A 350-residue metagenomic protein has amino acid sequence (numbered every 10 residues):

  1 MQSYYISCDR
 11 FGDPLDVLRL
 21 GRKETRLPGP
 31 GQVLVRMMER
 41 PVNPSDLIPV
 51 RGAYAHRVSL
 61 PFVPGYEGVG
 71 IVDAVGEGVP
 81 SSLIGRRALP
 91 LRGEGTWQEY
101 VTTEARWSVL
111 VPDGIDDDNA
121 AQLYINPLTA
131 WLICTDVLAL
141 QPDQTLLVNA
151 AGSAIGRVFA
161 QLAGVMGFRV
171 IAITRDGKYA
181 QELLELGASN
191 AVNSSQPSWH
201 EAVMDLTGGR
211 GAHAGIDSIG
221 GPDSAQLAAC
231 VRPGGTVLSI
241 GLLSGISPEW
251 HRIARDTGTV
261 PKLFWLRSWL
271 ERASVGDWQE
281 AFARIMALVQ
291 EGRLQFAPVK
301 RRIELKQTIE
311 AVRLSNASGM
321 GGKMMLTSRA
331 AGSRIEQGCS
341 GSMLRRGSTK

Functional and structural regions predicted by a protein language model:
D13-V69: N-terminal glycine-rich beta->alpha transition that marks the start or flank of a dinucleotide-binding site
V17, R87-A150: NAD(P)H dinucleotide-binding glycine-rich loop of Rossmann-like/cofactor-binding domains, especially the beta1-alpha1
V69-G93: A glycine-/small-residue-rich N-terminal strand-loop-strand element that serves as the cofactor-binding glycine loop
L83, A121-Q196: Mid-domain Rossmann-like dinucleotide-binding core that forms the NAD(H)/NADP(H) cofactor-binding site
L89, L147, H213-I216, L238: N-terminal Rossmann-like NAD(P) cofactor-binding module of classical short-chain dehydrogenase/reductase
T96-Q98, T174-E182, I246-H251: Short, glycine/polar-rich helix-capping loops at beta-to-alpha or helix-loop-helix junctions that flank or form
S198-G209: Short amphipathic alpha-helix with an adjacent loop that forms part of the alpha/beta core around
P222-R293, S328-K350: Glycine-rich phosphate-binding loop and adjacent beta-alpha segment of Rossmann(oid) nucleotide-cofactor-binding
